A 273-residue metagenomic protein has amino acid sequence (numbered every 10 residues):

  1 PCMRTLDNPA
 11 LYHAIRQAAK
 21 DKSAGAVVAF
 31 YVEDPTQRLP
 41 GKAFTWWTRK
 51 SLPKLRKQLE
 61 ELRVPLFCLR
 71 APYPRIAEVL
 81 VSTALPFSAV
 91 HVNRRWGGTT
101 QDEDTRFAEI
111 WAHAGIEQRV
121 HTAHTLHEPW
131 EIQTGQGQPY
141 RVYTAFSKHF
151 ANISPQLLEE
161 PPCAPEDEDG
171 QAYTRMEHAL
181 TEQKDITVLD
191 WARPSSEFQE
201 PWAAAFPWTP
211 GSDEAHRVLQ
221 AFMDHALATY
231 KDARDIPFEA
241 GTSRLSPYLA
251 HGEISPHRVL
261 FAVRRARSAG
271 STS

Functional and structural regions predicted by a protein language model:
P1-L158: Trp/Phe/Arg-rich N-terminal binding region typifying the photolyase-homology
I116, G137-S273: Glycine/tryptophan-enriched, flexible segments
